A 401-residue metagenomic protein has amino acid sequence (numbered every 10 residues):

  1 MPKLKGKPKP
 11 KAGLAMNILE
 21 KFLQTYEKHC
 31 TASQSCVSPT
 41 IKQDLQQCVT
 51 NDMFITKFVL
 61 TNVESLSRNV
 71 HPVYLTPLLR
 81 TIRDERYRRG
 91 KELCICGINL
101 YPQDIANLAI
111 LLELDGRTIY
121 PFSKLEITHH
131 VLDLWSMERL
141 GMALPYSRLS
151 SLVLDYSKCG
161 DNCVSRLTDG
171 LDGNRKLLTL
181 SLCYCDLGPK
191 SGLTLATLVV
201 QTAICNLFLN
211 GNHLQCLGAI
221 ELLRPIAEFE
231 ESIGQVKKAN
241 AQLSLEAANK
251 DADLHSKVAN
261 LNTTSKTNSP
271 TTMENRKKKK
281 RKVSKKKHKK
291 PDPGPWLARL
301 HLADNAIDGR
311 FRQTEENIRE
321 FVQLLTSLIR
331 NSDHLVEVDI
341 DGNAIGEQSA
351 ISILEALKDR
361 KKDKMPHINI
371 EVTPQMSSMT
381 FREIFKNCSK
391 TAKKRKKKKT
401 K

Functional and structural regions predicted by a protein language model:
M1-K401: Leucine-rich tandem repeat or coiled-coil scaffolds
